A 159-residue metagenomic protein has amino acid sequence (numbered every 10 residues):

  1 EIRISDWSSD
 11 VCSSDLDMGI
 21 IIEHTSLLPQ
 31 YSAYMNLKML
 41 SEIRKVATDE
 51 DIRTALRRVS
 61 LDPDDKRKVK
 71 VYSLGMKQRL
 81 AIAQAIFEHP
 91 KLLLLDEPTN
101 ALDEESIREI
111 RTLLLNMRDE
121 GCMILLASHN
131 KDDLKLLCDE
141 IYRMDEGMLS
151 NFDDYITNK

Functional and structural regions predicted by a protein language model:
E1-V11: Single conserved hydrophobic/aromatic residue that forms the stacking wall/gate of nucleotide- or nucleobase-binding
Q30-I43: Q-loop/switch helix immediately C-terminal to the Walker
K38, D49-D64: Conserved ABC ATPase "signature" region
I82: Hydrophobic anchor residue at the start of the ABC signature
L93-E97: Catalytic Walker B motif of ABC-type/P-loop ATPase nucleotide-binding domains
E104-E105: Helix N-cap at the start of a conserved alpha-helix in ABC-type nucleotide-binding domains
S128-H129: H-loop/switch region of ABC-family ATPase nucleotide-binding domains
